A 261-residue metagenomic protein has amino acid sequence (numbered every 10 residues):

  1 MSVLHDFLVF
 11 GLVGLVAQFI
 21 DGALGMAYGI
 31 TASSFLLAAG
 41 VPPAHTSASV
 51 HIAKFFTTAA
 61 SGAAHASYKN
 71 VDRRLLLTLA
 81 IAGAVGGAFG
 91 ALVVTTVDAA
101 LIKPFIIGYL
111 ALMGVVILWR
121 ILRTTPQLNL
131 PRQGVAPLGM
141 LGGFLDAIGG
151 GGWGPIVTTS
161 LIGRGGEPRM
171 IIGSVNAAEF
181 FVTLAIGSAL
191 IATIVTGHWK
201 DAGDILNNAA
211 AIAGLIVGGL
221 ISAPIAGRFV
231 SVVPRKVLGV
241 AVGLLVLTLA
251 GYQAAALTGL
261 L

Functional and structural regions predicted by a protein language model:
M1-A23, A27-A39, P43-A44, A63-G151 (+4 more regions): Juxtamembrane transmembrane-helix boundary motif
S49-A53, S174-A178, L245: Hydrophobic alpha-helical segments of secondary membrane carriers
S49-A64: Transmembrane alpha-helices of multi-pass small-molecule transport proteins
A53, T57, V182-G187: Hydrophobic alpha-helical transmembrane segments in multi-pass membrane proteins
